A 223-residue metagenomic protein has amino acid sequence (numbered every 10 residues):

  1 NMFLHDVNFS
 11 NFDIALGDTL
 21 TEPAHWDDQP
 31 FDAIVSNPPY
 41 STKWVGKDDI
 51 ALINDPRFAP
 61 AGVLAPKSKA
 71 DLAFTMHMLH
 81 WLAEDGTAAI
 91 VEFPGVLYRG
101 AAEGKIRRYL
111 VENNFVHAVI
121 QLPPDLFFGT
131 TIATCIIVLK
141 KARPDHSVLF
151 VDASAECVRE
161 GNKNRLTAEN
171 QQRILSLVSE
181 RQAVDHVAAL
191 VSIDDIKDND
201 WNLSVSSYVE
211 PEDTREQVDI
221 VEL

Functional and structural regions predicted by a protein language model:
N1-D28: S-adenosyl-L-methionine
T19-L223: A conserved structural/catalytic subdomain of Rossmann-like adenosyl-cofactor enzymes
